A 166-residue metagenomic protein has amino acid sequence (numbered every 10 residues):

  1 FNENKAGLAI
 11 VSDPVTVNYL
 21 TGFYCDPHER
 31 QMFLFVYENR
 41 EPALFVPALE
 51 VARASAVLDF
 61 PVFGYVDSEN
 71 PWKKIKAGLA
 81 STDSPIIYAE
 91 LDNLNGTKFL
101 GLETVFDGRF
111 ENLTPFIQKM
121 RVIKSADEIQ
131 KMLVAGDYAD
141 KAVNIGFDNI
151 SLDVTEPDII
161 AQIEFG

Functional and structural regions predicted by a protein language model:
F1-A77, D137: N-terminal accessory/capping or targeting/presequence segment of soluble
N70-G166: Flexible, acidic/His-enriched mid-domain "rim/lid" segments that flank
